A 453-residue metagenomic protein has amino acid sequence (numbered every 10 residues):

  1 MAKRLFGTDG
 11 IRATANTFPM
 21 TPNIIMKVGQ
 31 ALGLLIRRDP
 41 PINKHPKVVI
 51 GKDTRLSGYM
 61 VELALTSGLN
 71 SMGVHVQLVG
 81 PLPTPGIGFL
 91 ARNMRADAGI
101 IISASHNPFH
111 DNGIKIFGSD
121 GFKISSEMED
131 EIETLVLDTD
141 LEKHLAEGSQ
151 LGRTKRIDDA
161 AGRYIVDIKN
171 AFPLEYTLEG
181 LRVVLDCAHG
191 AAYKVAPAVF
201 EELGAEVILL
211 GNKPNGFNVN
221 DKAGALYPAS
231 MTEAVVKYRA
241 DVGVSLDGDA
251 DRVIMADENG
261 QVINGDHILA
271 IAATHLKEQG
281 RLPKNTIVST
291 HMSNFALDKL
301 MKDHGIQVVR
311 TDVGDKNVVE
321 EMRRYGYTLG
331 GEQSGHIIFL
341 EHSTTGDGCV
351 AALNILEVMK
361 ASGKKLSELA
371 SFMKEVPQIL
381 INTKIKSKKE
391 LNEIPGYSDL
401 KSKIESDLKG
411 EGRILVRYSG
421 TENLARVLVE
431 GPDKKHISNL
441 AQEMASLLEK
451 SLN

Functional and structural regions predicted by a protein language model:
M1-S67, S71-M72, R153-V183, E393: An N-terminal, well-structured beta->alpha segment
T14, N112-Y238: Gly/Ser/Thr-enriched, mixed-charge loops and adjacent short helices that form phosphate/oxyanion-binding elements
L34-I42, K47-D111, A198-A256: N-terminal small/polar loop signature for handling phosphorylated ligands or for N-terminal nucleophile
G51-D53, L185-C187, D257, E341 (+1 more regions): Short glycine-centered, acidic/aromatic-flanked micro-motifs in structured strand/loop junctions that mark active-site
V76-P85, V262-G265, S289-T290, T311-D312: Active-site nucleophile and cofactor-binding loops and adjacent substrate-binding regions of central metabolic enzymes
F109-N112, I116-S125, T134-L135, S230-H291 (+1 more regions): Replace "Mg2+/Mn2+-dependent" with "divalent metal-dependent
V242, Q279-N453: Phosphate-binding and adjacent anionic-ligand microenvironments
